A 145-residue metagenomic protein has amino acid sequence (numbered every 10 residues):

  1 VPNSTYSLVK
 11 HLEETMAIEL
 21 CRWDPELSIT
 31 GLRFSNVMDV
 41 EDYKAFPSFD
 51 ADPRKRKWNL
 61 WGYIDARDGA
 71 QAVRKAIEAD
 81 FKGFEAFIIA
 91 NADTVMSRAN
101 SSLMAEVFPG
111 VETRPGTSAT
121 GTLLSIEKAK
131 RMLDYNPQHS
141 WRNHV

Functional and structural regions predicted by a protein language model:
V1, P47-K55, M104-E112: Short glycine/proline- and charge-enriched loop/turn segments that cap or connect secondary-structure elements
P2-I29: Active-site Tyr-X1-5-Lys
T5, L60, T120-G121: Glycine/small-residue-rich pyrophosphate-binding loop that anchors the diphosphate of NDP-sugar donors
Y6-E13, E41, P47-K55, L124-I126: Conserved N-terminal glycine/acidic-rich loop preference
S35-M38, D93: Glycine-rich beta-alpha junction loops
V37-R54, N59-A86: Alpha-helical substrate-binding/gating segment
R67-V145: C-terminal substrate-binding subdomain of Rossmann-fold SDR/epimerase-dehydratase oxidoreductases
